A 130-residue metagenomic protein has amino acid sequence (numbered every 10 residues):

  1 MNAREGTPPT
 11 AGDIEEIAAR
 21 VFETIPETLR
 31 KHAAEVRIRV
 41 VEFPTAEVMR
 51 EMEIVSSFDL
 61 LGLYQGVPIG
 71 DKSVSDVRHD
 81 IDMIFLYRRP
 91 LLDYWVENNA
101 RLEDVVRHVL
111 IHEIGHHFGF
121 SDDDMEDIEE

Functional and structural regions predicted by a protein language model:
M1-V105, H117, S121-D124: Active-site rim/adjacent substrate-binding subdomains
V109, E113-H117: Catalytic glutamate of the conserved HExxH
E126-E130: Short hydrophobic/aromatic patches at helix-to-coil boundaries
